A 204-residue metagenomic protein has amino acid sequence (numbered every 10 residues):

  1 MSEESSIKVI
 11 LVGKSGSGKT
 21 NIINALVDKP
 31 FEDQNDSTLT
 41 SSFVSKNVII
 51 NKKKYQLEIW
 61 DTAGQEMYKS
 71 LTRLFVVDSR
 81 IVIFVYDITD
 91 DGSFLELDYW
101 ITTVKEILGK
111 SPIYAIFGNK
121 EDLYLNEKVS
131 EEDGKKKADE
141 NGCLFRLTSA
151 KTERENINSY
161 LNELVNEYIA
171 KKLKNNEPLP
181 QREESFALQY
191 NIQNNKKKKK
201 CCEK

Functional and structural regions predicted by a protein language model:
M1-T20, N24-D28, I49-K54, L108-K204: Conserved P-loop small GTPase signature centered on TRAFAC-class small GTPases
V27, A63-G64, R80, D87: Short glycine-/small-residue-rich Rossmann-like dinucleotide-binding loops
D28-D36: Post-Walker A helix-loop "phosphate-sensing" segment adjacent to the P-loop in P-loop NTPases
V44, K69-L74: Conserved alpha-helical scaffold flanking the Walker A/P-loop in AAA+ ATPase domains
Y55-S70: Switch II (G3) loop of P-loop NTPases
I59, V85, F117: Generic enzyme active-site microenvironment
S79-D98, L108-G109, D122-K128: Conserved Switch II/interswitch segment of TRAFAC-class P-loop GTPases
W100-T103, D133-G134: A general structural detector for well-ordered alpha-helical segments in enzyme core domains, enriched
